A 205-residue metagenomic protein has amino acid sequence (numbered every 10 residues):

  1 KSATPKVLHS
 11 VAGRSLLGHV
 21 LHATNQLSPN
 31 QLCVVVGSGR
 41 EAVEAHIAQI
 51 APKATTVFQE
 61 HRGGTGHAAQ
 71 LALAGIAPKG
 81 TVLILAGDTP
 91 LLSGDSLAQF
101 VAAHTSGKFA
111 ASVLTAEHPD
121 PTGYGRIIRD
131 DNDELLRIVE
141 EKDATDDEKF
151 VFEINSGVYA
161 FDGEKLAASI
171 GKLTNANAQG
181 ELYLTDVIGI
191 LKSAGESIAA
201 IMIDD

Functional and structural regions predicted by a protein language model:
K1-T4, Q31-L32: N-terminal nucleotide-binding beta1-loop-alpha1 segment
S10, R14-A102, S106: Conserved N-terminal catalytic core of the sugar/cofactor nucleotidyltransferase
C33-V34, L83-I84, A111-L114, A200: Structural beta-sheet core signal
S38, L92, D130, F161-D162: A conserved hydrophobic position in a structured secondary element of the catalytic/binding core that shapes
G107-E117, G125: A short, conserved acidic/glycine-rich loop-to-beta-strand motif that forms the donor nucleotide-sugar/metal
P121-R126, N155-S156: Glycine-rich phosphate-binding loop of ATP-grasp-fold ATP-dependent ligases
Y124-L136: Acceptor/aglycone-binding surface of glycosyltransferases and processive sugar-polymer synthases
L135-D205: Catalytic-core segments of class I nucleotidyltransferases/pyrophosphorylases that form NMP-activated intermediates
